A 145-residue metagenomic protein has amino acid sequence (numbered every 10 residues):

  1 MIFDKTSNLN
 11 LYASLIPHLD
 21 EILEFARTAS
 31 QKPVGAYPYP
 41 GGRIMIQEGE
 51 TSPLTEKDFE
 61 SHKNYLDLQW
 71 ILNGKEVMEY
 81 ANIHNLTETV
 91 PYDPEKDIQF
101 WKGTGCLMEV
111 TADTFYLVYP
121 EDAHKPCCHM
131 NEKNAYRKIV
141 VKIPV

Functional and structural regions predicted by a protein language model:
M1-M45, P53-S61: A short, N-terminal "cap"/entry segment at the start of jelly-roll beta-barrel domains of the cupin/DSBH fold
Y37-I44, K75-V90: Short beta-strand/loop turn elements enriched in aromatics
G41-R43, Y65, K75, T114 (+1 more regions): Structural motif
Q47-H62, D93-G105, D122-K125: Short acidic (Asp/Glu) patches
N64-L66, W70-E76, H84-N85, Y92-I98: Glycine- and acidic-residue-biased ligand/ion/polar-headgroup-sensing regions
L66-W70, L107-M108, F115-Y116: His/acidic/aromatic-lined binding-pocket segments of jelly-roll/cupin-type domains and related regulatory beta-sandwich
E109-C128: Conserved metal-binding segment of the jelly-roll/cupin
F115-L117, K133-V145: A short hydrophobic beta-strand segment most commonly corresponding to one strand of the jelly-roll/cupin
